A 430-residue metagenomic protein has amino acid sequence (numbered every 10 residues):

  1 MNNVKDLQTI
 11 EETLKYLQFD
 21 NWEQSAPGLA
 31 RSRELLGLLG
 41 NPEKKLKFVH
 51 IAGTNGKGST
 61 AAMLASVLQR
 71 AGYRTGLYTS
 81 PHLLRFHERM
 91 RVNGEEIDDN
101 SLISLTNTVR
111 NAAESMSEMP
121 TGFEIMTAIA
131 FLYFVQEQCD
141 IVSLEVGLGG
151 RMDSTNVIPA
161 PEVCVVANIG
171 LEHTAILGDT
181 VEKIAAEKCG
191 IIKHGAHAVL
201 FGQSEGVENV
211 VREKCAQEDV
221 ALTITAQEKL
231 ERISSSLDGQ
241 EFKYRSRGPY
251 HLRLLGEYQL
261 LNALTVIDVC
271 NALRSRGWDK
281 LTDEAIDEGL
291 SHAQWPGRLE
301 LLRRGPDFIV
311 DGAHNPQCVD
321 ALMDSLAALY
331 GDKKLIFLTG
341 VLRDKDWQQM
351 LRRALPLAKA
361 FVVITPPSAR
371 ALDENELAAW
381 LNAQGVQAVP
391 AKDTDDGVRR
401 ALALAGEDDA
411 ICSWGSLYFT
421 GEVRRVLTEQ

Functional and structural regions predicted by a protein language model:
M1-N55, S59-R74, L83-L84, Q138 (+3 more regions): N-terminal leader/targeting and accessory segments in enzymes
S25, L29, R33-K44, R70-P159 (+2 more regions): ATP-dependent carboxylate-amine ligase catalytic core
K45, I141-L144, M152-V165, I169-H173 (+2 more regions): Nucleotide phosphate-binding/pyrophosphate-handling subdomain across enzymes that bind or process nucleotide phosphates
L64-Q69, F134, L273, L381 (+1 more regions): Hydrophobic alpha-helical packing residues
Y78-P81, L200-G202, K214-S236, R253-E257 (+6 more regions): Beta-strand->loop->alpha-helix junctions that form or flank phosphate-binding loops in nucleotide-handling enzymes
S117-E118, Q138-E145, P161-S246, A263 (+1 more regions): Acidic, Mg2+-coordinating active-site environments of NTP-dependent enzymes
F201-T223, D238, D307-V310, P316 (+1 more regions): C-terminal helical cap/extension that packs against the catalytic core of soluble nucleotide-cofactor enzymes
S416: Active-site-proximal loop/hinge segments that shape catalytic or ion-binding/gating pockets
